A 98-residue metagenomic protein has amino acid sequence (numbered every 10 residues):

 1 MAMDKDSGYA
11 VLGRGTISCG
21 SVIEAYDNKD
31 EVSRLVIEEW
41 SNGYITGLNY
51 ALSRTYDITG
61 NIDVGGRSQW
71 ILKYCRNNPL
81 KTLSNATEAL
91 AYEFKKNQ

Functional and structural regions predicted by a protein language model:
A2-D4: Boundary at the C-terminal end of the N-terminal hydrophobic targeting segment
S7-K73: Short N-proximal segments of mature Sec-exported proteins
S41, N97-Q98: Short, surface-exposed linear patches
V64-N97: Short, compact, well-ordered microdomains
